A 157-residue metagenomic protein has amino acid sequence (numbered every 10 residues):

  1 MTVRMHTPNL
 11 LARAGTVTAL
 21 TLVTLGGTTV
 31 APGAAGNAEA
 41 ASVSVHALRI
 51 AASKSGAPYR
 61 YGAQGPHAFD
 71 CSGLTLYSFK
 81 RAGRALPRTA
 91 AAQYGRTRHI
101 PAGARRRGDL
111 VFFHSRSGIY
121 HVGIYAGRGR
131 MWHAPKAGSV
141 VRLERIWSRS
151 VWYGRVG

Functional and structural regions predicted by a protein language model:
T2-A12, T16, T28-S42, L48 (+2 more regions): Aromatic- and glycine-rich peptidoglycan recognition patches
T16-T24: Hydrophobic helical h-region of N-terminal Sec-dependent signal peptides in bacterial secretory/periplasmic proteins
S44-V45, S72: Short, surface-exposed alpha-helical segments at coil->helix boundaries
A57-R107: Catalytic cysteine-centered active-site loop
D109, I124: Alpha-helical segment that forms one wall of the substrate-binding/catalytic cleft in peptidoglycan-active domains
